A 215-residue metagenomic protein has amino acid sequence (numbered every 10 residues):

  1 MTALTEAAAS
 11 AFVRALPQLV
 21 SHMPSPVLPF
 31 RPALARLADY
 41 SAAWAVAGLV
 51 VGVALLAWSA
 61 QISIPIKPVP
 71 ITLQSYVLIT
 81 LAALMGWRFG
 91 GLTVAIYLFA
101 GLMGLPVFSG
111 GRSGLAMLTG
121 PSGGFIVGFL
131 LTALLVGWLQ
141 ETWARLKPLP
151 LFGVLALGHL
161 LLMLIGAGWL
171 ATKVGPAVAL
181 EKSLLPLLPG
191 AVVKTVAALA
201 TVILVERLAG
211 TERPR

Functional and structural regions predicted by a protein language model:
M1-R14: Compositionally biased low-complexity segments, especially N-terminal hydrophobic helices that form the hydrophobic
V13-G91: Hydrophobic transmembrane alpha-helices
L37-A42, P68-V69, S109-G110, L115 (+2 more regions): Helix-boundary and loop/linker segments of multi-pass membrane transporters
S41-L49, Q74-L78, G90, P121 (+3 more regions): Residue-level signature of transmembrane alpha-helical entry/exit and packing/kink sites in multi-pass membrane
G48-S59, L78, A82, I96-G101 (+11 more regions): Alpha-helical transmembrane segments in multi-pass membrane proteins
A60-L135: Alpha-helical membrane segments and adjacent membrane-interface helices in multi-pass membrane proteins
L84-R88, L135-W143, L204-A209: Structural signal for the C-terminal ends of transmembrane alpha-helices and the immediately following loop
W143-R215: Membrane-embedded alpha-helical hairpins and interfacial helices in multi-pass inner-membrane proteins
